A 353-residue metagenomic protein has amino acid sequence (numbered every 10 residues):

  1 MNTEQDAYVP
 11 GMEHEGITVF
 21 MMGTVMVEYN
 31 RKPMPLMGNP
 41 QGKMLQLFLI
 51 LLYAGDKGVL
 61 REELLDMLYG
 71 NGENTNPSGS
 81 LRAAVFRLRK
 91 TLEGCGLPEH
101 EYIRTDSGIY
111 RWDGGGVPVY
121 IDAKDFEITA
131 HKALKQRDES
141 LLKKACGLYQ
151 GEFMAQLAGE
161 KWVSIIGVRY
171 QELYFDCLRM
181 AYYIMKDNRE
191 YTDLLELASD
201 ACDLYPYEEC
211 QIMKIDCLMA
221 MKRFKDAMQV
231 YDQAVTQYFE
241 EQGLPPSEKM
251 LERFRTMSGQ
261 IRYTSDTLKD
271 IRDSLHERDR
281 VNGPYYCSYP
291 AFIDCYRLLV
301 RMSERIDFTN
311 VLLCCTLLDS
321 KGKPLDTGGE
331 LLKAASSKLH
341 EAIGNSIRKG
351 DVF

Functional and structural regions predicted by a protein language model:
M1-K43, I103-I109, D270-S274: Short boundary/linker motifs that mark transitions into or out of structured domains
M21-T24, P40-L49, N74-C95: DNA-recognition element of transcription regulators
P35-L68, L88: Short amphipathic alpha-helical recognition elements used for nucleic-acid or partner binding across transcription
N74, R111-K269: Intrinsically disordered, charged and Pro/Gly-enriched terminal/linker segments that flank large helical-solenoid
E101, V300-F308, L312, S336-F353: Conserved helix-loop-beta segment at the catalytic/binding core of cyclic-nucleotide signaling proteins
K269-Y289: Amphipathic HAMP/coiled-coil signal-transducing linker helices that couple sensory inputs to cytosolic output domains
L275-V281, C315-E330: Active-site loop/short helix in cyclic nucleotide turnover domains
P290, D294-R297, R305-P324: Catalytic-site or vestigial catalytic-site microsegments of nucleotide-handling domains
